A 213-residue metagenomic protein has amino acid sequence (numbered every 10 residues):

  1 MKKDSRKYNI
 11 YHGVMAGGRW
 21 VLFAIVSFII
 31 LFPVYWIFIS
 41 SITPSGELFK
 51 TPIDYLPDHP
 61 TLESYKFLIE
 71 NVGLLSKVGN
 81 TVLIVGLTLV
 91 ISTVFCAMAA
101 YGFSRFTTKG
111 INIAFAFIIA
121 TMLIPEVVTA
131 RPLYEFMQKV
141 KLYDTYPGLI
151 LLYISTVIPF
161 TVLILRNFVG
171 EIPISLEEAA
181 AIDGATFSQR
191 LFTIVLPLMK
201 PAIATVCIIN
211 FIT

Functional and structural regions predicted by a protein language model:
K2, K7-T213: A structural signal for multi-pass alpha-helical bundles of membrane permease subunits that mediate small-molecule
